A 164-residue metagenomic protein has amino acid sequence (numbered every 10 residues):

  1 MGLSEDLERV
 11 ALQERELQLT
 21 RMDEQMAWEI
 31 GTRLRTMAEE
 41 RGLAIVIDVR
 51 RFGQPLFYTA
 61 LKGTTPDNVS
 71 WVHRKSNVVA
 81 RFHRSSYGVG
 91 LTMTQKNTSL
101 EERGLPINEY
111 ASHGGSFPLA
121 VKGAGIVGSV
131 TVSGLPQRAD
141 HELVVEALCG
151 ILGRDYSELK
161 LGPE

Functional and structural regions predicted by a protein language model:
M1-T65: Intrinsically disordered, low-complexity terminal regulatory regions
L3-A11, H113, F117, V121 (+1 more regions): N-proximal short alpha-helices
E24-W28, M93-E101, G153-S157: Short, positively charged
E39-L105: Structured interaction and signal-relay segments at domain junctions
E40-R41, K122-G123, G150-D155: Secondary-structure boundary elements
A44, G134, R154-E158: Generic macromolecular interface patches on structured domains
A80-F82, H141-E164: Short, solvent-exposed cationic patches
E102-C149: Extended hydrophobic
